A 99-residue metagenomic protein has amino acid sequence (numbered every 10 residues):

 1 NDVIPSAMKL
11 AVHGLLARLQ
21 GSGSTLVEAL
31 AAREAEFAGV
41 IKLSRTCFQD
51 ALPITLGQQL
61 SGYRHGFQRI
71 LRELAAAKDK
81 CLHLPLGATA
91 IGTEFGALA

Functional and structural regions predicted by a protein language model:
N1-A99: Conserved, well-structured ligand/cofactor-binding cores
